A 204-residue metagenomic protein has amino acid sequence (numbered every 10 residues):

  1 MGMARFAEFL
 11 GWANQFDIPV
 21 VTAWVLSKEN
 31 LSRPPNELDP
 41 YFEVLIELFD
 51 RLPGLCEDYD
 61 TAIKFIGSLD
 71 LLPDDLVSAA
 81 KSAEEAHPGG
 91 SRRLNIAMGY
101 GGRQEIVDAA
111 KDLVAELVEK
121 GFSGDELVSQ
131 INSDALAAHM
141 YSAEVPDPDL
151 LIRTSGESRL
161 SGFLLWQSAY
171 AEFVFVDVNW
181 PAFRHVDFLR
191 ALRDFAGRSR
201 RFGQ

Functional and structural regions predicted by a protein language model:
M1-Q204: Flexible, compositionally biased loop and terminal segments
